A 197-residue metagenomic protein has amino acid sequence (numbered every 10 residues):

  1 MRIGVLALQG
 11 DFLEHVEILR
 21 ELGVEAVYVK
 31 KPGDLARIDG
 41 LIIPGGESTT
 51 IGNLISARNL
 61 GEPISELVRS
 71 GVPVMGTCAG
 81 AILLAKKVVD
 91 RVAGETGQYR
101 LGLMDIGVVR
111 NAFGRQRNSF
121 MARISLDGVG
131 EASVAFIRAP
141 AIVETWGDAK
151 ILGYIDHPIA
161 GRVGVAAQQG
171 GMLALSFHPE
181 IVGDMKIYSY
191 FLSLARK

Functional and structural regions predicted by a protein language model:
M1-A57, E62-S70, M185-K197: N-terminal beta1-alpha1 cap of cysteine-dependent amidohydrolase-like domains
A7-Q9, K30, D105, A112 (+2 more regions): Residues at the C-termini of beta-strands that transition into short coil/loop
L8, A79, F177: Cofactor-binding loop segments of dinucleotide-utilizing enzymes, especially the Rossmann-like FAD- and NAD(P)+-binding
A26-V27, V74, M172: Hydrophobic anchor at the start of a short beta-strand that flanks the dinucleotide cofactor-binding loop
A36-I38, A85, G128: Short secondary-structure boundary/hinge segments and terminal tails
I43, G76, L175: Redox-cofactor binding/interface segments in oxidoreductases and associated redox assembly factors
S48-I124: Cysteine-nucleophile active-site neighborhood
R110-K197: Amide-donor transfer/coupling interface in amidating biosynthetic enzymes
